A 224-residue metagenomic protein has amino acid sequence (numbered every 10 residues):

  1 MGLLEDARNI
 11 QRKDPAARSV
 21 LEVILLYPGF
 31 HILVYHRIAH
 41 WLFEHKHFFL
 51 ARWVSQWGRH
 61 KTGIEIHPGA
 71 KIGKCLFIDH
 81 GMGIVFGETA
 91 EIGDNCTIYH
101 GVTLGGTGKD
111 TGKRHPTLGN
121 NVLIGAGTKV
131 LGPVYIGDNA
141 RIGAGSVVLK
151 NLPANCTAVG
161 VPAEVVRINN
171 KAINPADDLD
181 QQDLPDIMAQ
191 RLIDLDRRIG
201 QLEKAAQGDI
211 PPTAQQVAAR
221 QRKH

Functional and structural regions predicted by a protein language model:
M1-G58, T62, I173-H224: Terminal amphipathic alpha-helical/low-complexity segments used for targeting or macromolecular assembly
R59-V166: Structural signal for interior beta-strand "rungs" in well-ordered beta-sheet cores of soluble enzyme domains
